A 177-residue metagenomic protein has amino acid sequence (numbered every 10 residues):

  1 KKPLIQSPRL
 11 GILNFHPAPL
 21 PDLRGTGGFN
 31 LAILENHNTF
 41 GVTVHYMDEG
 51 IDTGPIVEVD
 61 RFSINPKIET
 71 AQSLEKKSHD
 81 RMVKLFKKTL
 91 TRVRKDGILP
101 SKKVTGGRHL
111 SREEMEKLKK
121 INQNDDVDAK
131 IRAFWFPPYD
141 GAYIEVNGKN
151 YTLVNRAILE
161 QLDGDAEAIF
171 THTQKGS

Functional and structural regions predicted by a protein language model:
K1-H109: Donor/substrate-binding cores of folate-linked one-carbon enzymes
N38-T39, M115-K119: Short, charged/polar surface micro-motifs in flexible loops or helix N-caps
D52-T53, E58, M115, P138-D140: A generic structural signal for well-ordered coil/turn residues at beta-strand boundaries that shape enzyme active-site
G54, R108-M115, T152-N155: Short, solvent-exposed polar/charged micro-motifs at secondary-structure junctions
K117-S177: An anion-binding loop in the catalytic cleft
